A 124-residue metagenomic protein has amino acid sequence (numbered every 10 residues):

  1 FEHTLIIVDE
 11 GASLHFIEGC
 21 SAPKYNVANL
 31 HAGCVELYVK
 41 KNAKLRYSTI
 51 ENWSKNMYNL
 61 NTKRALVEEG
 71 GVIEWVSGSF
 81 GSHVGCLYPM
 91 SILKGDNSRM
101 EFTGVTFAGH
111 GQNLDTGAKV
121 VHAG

Functional and structural regions predicted by a protein language model:
F1-G124: Conserved beta-strand/loop scaffold segments within soluble protein domains that form the structured core and edges
